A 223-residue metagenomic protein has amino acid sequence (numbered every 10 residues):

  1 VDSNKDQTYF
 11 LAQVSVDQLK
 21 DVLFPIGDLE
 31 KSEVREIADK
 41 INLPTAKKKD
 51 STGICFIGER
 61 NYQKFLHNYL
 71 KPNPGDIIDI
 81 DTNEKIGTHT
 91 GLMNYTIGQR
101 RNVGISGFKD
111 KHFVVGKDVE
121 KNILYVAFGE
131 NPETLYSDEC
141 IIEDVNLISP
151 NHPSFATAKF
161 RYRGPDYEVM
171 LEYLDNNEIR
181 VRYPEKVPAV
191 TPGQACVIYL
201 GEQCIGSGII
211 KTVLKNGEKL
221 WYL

Functional and structural regions predicted by a protein language model:
V1-C204, G208-L223: Nucleotide-activated chemistry modules centered on ATP-dependent adenylation/adenylyltransferase
